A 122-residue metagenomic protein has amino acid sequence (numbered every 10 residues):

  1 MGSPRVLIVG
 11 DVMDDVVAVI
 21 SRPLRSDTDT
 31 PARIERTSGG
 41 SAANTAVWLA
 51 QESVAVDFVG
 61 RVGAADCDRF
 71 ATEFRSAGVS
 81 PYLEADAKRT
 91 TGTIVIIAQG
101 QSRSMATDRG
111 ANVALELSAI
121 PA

Functional and structural regions predicted by a protein language model:
M1-V59, D68-R69: Glycine-rich phosphate/adenosyl-contacting loop at the front of the ribokinase-like
S26-T28, Q51-A122: Conserved N-terminal subdomain of the carbohydrate kinase-like
